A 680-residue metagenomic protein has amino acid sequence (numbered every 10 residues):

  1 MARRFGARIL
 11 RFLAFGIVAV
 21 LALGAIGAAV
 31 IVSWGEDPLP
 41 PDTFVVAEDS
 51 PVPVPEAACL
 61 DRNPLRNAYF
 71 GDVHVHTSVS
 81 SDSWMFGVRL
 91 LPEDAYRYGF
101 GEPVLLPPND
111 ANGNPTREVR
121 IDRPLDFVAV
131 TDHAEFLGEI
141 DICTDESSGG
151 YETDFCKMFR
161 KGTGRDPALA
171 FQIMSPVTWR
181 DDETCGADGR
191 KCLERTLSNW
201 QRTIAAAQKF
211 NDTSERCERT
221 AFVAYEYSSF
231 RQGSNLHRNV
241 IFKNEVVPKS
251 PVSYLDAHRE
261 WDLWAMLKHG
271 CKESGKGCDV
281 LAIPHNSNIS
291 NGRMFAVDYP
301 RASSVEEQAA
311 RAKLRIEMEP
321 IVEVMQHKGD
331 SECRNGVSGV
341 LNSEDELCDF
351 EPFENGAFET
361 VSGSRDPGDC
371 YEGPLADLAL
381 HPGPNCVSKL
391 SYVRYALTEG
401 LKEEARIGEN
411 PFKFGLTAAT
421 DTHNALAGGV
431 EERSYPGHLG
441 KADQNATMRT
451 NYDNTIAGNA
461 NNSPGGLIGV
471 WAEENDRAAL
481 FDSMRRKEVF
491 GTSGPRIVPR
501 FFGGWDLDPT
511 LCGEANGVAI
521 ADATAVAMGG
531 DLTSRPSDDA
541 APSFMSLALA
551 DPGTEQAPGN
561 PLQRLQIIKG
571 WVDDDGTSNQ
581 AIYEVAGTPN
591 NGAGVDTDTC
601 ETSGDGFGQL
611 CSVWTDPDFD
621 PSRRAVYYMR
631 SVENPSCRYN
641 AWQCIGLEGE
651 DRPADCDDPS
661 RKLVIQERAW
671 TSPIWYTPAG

Functional and structural regions predicted by a protein language model:
R3-L39: N-terminal type II signal-anchor transmembrane helix that functions as the membrane-insertion/stop-transfer segment
G24, I31-Y96, E102-F159, C192 (+5 more regions): C-terminal functional module detector
S81-F86, D182-L197, V246-H258, P382-S391: The substrate-binding groove and active-site-proximal loops of carbohydrate-active enzymes, especially glycoside
F155-E183: Low-complexity, serine/threonine/proline-enriched polar segments
W200: Alpha-helix-centered segments that form part of catalytic cores
I241-K243: Long, charge-dense tracts
D262-M266: Acidic, metal/ion-coordinating pockets
